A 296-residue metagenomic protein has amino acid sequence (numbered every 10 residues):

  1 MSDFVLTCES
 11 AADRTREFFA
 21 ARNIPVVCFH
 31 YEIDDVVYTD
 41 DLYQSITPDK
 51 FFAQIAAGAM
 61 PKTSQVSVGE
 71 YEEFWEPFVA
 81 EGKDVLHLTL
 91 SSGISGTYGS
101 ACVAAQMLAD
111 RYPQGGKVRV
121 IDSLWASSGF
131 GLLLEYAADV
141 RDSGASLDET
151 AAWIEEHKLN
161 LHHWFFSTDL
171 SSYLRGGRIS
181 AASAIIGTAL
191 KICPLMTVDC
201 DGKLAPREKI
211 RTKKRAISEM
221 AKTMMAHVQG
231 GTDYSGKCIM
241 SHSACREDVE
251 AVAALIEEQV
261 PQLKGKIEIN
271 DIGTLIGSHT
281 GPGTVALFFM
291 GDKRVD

Functional and structural regions predicted by a protein language model:
M1, V36-V37, A59-M60, D122 (+1 more regions): A short, structure-level motif marking secondary-structure boundaries and short turns
D3-V5, A11-H30, T97, A101-Q106 (+4 more regions): Mixed-charge interfacial surface used for oligomerization/domain docking and macromolecular partner engagement
V5-E70: N-terminal glycine-rich anion-binding loop in soluble enzyme alpha/beta folds
D34, G93, G202: Positions that flank functional sites
S45-F52, W75, A80, M107: A short glycine/small-residue-enriched secondary-structure motif
A56-S92, G99-V103, L147, A151: Glycine-rich phosphate- or other oxyanion-binding loops that anchor nucleotides, phosphorylated ligands
T89-S91, I121-L124: Short beta-strand->loop
